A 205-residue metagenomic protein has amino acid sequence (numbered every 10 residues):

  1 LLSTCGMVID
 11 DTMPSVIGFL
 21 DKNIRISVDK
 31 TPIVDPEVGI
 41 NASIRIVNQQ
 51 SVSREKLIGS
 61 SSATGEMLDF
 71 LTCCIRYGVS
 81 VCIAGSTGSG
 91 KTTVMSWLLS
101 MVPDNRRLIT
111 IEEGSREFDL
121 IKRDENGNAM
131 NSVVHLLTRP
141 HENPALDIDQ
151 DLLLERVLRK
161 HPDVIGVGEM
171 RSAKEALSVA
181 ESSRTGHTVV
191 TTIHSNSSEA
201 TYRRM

Functional and structural regions predicted by a protein language model:
S3-Y77, K122: P-loop NTP-binding catalytic core
V79-V81, W97-M205: Switch/coupling sub-region of P-loop NTPases
I83-G85: Hydrophobic anchor at the beta1->P-loop junction of P-loop NTPases
G88: Walker A (P-loop) phosphate-binding loop of P-loop NTPases
K91: Conserved lysine of the Walker
